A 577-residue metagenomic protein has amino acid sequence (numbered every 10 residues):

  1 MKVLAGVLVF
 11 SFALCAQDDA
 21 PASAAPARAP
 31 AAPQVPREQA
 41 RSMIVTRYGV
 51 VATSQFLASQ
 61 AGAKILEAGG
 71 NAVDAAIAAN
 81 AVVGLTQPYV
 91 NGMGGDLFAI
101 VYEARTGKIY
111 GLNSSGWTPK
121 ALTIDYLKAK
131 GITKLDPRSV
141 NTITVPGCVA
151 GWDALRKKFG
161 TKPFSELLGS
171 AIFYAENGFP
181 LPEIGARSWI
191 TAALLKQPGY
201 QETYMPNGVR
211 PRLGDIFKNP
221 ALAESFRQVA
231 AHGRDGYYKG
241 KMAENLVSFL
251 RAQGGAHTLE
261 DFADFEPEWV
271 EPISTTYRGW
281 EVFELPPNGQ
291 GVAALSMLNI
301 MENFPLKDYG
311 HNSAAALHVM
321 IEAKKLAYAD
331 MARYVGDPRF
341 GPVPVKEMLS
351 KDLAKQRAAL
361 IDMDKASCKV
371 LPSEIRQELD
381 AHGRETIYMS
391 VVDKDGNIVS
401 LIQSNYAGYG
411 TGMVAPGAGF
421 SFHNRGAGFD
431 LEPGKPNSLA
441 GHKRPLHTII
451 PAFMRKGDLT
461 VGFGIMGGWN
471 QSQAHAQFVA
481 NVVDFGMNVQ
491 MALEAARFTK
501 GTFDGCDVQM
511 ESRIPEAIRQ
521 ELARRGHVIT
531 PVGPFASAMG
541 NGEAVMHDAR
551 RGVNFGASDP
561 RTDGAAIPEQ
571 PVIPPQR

Functional and structural regions predicted by a protein language model:
K2-C15: Bacterial N-terminal signal peptides
D19-Q60, K64, A72-K239, A243-G289 (+4 more regions): Noncatalytic scaffold domains of N-terminal-nucleophile
V73-N80, S165-E176, E244-V247, H311-Y328 (+1 more regions): Short, well-structured alpha-helical segments that form the helix of a local strand-helix-strand
L85-G92, D96-Y110, A256-T258, N397-V461 (+2 more regions): Active-site rim segments in enzyme catalytic domains, especially the processed small/beta chain of N-terminal
N91, D96-E103, I387-V391, P451-F453 (+2 more regions): Short beta-strand scaffold segments in enzyme catalytic cores
W269, G383-T386, H447-I449: Short, small/polar residue-rich loop motifs at catalytic or cofactor-binding pockets
N303-S404, A418, R425, G533: Internal maturation/activation junctions in enzymes
D395, K443, H475, D484-S537: Extended C-terminal subregions enriched in glycine
